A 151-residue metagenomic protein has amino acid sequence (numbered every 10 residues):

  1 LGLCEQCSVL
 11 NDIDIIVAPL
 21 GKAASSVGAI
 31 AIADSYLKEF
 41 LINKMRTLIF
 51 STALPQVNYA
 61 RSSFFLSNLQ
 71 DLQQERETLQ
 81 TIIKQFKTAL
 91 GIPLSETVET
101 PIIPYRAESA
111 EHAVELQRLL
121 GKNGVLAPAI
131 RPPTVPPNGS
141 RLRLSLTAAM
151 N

Functional and structural regions predicted by a protein language model:
L1: Catalytic PLP-binding core of fold-type I/II PLP enzymes
E5-F40: Active-site PLP attachment segment
A18, I30, S51, Y105 (+1 more regions): Glycine- and other small-residue-rich loops at beta-strand/loop junctions that grip anionic moieties
G28, K44-L54: A short glycine-threonine-serine/GTX helix/turn-capping micro-motif
S35, P55, P132-T134: Short, ordered loop/turn segments at secondary-structure junctions
L41-R46, S62: C-terminal, non-catalytic macromolecule-binding modules
A53-L72, T78, I82, L90: Structural motif of enzymes handling amino- and sulfur-group chemistry
E77-K84, G91-G124, P132-T134, N138-L142 (+1 more regions): Conserved PLP-binding catalytic core of the aspartate aminotransferase-like
